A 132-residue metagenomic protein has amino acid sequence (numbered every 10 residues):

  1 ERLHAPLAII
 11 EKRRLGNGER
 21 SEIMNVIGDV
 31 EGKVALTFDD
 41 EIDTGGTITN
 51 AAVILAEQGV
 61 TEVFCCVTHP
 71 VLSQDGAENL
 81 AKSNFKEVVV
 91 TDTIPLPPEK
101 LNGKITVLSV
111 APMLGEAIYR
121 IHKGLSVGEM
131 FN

Functional and structural regions predicted by a protein language model:
E1-N132: PRPP-associated nucleotide enzymes
